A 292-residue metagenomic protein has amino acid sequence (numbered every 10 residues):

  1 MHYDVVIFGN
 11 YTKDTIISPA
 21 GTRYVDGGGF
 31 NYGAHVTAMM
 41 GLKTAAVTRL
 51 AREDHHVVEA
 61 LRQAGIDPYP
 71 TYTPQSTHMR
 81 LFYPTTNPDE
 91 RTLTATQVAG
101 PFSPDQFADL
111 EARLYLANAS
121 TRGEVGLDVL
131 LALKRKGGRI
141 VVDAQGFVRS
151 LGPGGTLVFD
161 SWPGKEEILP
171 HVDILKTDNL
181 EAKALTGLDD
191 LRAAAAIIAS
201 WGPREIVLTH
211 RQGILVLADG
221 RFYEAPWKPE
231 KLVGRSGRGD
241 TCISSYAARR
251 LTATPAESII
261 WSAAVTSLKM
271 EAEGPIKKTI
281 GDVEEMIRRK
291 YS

Functional and structural regions predicted by a protein language model:
H2-D4, K13-Y24, M39-A119, G123-R139 (+1 more regions): Conserved N-terminal subdomain of the carbohydrate kinase-like
P19-V25, G154-V158, P229-E230: Short glycine-enriched, charge-decorated loop/helix-capping segments at active-site entrances that position
R23-H35: Short catalytic helix/loop segments, enriched in acidic residues and glycine and frequently bearing histidine
A34-K43, A248-L251: Alpha-helix C-terminal capping segments
H35, M79-F82, G213-L217: Short beta-strand scaffold segments in enzyme catalytic cores
N118-A193, G213: Conserved beta-alpha-beta core of the PfkB/ribokinase-like small-molecule kinase fold
I174-A184, L191-W227: Conserved phosphate-donor
P203, W227-Y291: Conserved post-catalytic alpha-helical subdomain immediately downstream of the catalytic base and nucleotide-binding
